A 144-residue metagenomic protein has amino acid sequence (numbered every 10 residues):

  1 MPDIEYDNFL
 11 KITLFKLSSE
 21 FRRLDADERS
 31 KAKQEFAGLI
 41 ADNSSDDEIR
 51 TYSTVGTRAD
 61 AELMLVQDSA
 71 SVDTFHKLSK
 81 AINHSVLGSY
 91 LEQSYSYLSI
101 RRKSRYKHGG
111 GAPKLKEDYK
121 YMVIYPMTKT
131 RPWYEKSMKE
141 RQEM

Functional and structural regions predicted by a protein language model:
M1-S44, V72-H76, S94-M144: Short S/T/G/P-rich N-terminal loop/turn motif that feeds into the first structured element of a domain
F15, T54, V66-A70, S79: A structural feature that tracks compact, well-ordered secondary-structure segments with a strong bias toward
F21, E28-Q34, D46-M64: A cross-kingdom feature marking solvent-exposed beta-strand/loop segments within repeated, beta-rich binding/scaffold
A37, K80-N83: Generic solvent-exposed, charged/amphipathic alpha-helical segments that serve as macromolecular interface scaffolds
S44-D46, G88: Short, well-ordered coil/turn elements that cap or connect secondary structure elements
R58-E62, L91-Q93, K120: Short connector loops at helix/strand junctions that flank enzyme active sites, especially segments positioning acidic
E62-S69, P126: Short glycine-rich or small-residue beta-strand-to-loop segments that form or flank ligand, phosphate, metal/Fe-S
I82-Y90: A common structural junction motif
